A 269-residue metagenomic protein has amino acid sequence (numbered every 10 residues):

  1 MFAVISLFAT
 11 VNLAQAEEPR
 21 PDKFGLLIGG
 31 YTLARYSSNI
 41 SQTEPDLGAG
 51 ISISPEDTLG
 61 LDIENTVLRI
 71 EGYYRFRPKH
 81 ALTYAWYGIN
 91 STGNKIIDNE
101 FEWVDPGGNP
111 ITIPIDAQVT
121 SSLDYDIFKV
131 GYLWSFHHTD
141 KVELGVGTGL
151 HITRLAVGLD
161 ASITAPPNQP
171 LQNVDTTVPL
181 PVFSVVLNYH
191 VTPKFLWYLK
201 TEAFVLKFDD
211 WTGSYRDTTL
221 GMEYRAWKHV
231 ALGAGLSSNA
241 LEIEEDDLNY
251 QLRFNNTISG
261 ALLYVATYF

Functional and structural regions predicted by a protein language model:
M1-K23: Cleavable N-terminal export/targeting peptides
A16-I89, L262, A266-Y268: Short glycine/proline- and aromatic-enriched beta-strand/turn motifs that initiate or cap beta-hairpins
K23, N65-R69, Y125-K129, E143 (+3 more regions): Transmembrane beta-barrel architecture of outer-membrane proteins
I28-G30, I70-Y74, V130-W134, T148-L150 (+5 more regions): Residues on the lipid-exposed face of transmembrane beta-strands in outer-membrane beta-barrel proteins
Y36-T66, G88-D126, I152-V178, L206-D209 (+1 more regions): Extracellular/periplasm-exposed beta-strand and loop segments of Gram-negative cell-envelope proteins, dominated by
K79-L82, D140-V142, P193-W197, H229-L232: Repeated loop/turn-to-beta-strand initiation elements of outer-membrane beta-barrel proteins
L196-D209: Transmembrane beta-strand segments that form the barrel wall of outer-membrane beta-barrel proteins
Y198, T218-T219: Structural signature of Gram-negative outer-membrane beta-barrels, strongest in the C-terminal barrel of TonB-dependent
